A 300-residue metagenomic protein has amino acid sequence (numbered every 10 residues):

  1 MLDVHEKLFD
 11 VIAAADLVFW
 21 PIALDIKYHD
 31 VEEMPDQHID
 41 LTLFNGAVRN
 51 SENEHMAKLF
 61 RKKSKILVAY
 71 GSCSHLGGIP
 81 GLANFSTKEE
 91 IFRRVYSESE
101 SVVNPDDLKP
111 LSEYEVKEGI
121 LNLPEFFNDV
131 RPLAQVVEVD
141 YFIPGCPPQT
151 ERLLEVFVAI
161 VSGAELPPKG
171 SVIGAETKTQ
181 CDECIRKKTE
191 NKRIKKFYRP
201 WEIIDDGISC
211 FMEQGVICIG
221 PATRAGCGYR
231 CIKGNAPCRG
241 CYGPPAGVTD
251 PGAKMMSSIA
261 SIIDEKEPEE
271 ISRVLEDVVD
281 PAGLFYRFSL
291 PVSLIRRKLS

Functional and structural regions predicted by a protein language model:
M1-L43, E54, K58-I66, F85 (+1 more regions): Iron-sulfur (Fe-S) cluster-binding modules
A47-R49, C73-H75, P148: Short glycine-rich anion-binding loops that position phosphate/pyrophosphate groups of nucleotides and phosphorylated
E52-N53, G77: Extracytoplasmic/secreted cell-surface and envelope-processing proteins
K65-S74: A basic- and aromatic-enriched beta-loop-alpha substructure that forms the phosphate/nucleotide- and DNA/RNA-contacting
C73-P80, S99-S101: Short gly/pro/ser/thr-enriched loop/turn and capping motifs at secondary-structure boundaries
